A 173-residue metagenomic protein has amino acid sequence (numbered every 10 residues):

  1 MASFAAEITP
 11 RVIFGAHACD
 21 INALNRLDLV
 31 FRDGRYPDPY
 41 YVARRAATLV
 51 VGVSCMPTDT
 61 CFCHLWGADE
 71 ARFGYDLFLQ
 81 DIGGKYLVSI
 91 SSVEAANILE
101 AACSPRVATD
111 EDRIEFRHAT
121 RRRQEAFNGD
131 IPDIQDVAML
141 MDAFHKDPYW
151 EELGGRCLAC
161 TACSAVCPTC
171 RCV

Functional and structural regions predicted by a protein language model:
M1-M141, K146, W150, P168: Iron-sulfur-associated redox domains of electron-transfer enzymes in respiratory and anaerobic energy metabolism
E151-C170: Cysteine-centered iron-sulfur cluster-binding motifs in ferredoxin-type domains/subunits of redox enzymes
V173: A glycine-rich phosphate-binding loop feature that marks nucleotide/adenosyl-phosphate handling sites
